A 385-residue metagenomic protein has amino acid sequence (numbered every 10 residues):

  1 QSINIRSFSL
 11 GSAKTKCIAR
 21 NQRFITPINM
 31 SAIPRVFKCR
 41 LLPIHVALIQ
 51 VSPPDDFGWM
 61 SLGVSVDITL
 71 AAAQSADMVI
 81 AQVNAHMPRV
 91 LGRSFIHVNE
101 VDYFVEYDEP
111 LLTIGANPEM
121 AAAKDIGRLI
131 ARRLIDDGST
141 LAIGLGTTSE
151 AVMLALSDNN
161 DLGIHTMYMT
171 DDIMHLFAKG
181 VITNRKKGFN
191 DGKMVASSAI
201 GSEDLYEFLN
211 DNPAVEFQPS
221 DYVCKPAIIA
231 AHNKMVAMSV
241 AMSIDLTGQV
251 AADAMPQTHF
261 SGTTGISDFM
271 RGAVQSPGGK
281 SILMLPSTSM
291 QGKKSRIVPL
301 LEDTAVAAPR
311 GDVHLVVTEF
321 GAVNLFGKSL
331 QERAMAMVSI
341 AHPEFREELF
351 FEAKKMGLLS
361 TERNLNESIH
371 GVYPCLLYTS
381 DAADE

Functional and structural regions predicted by a protein language model:
Q1-L377: Conserved phosphate- and dinucleotide-binding cores of soluble alpha/beta proteins, encompassing both enzyme active
Y378-E385: Conserved small/polar residues in nucleotide/adenosyl-binding loops
